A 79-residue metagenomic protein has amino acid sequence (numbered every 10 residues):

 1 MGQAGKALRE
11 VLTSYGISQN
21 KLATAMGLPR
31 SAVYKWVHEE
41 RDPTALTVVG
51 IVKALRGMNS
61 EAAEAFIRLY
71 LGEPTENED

Functional and structural regions predicted by a protein language model:
M1-G16, K21, A25, V52-K53 (+1 more regions): A short, Lys/Arg-rich alpha-helix, primarily the initiator
T13, H38-R41, R56: Alpha-solenoid HEAT/Armadillo repeat architecture
G16, K35, E61-D79: Short, charged recognition helix plus adjacent turn of helix-turn-helix-like nucleic-acid-binding domains
L22-G27, E39, A54, L69: Residue-level detection of beta-strand scaffold positions
G27-P43: Recognition helix of helix-turn-helix/homeodomain-like DNA-binding domains that insert into the DNA major groove
A45-A65: DNA major-groove recognition helix of helix-turn-helix/homeodomain DNA-binding modules
